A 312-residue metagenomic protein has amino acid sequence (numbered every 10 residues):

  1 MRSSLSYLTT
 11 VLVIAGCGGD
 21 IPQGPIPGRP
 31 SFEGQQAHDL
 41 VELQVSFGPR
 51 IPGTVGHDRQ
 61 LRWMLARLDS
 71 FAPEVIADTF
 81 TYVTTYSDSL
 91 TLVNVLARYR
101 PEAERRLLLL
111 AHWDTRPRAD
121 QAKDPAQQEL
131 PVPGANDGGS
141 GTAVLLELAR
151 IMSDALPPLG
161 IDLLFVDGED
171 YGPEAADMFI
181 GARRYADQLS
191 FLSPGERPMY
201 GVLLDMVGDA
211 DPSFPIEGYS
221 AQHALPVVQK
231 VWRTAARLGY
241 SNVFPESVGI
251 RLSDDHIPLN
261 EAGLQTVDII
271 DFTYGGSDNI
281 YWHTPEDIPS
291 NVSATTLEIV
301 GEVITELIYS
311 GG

Functional and structural regions predicted by a protein language model:
V13-G16: C-terminal motif of bacterial Sec signal peptides marking the signal peptidase cleavage site
Q23, L43-E102: A non-catalytic alpha/beta surface segment that caps or lines the substrate-entry region of metallo-dependent hydrolase
P25-S31, S46-G56, Y82-Y86, Q128-G139 (+5 more regions): Second-shell loop/turn segments in exported
G34-F47, F71, S87-S89, V93-S153 (+2 more regions): Catalytic-core environment of secreted peptidases
Q36-S46, R59, W63-S70, V75 (+9 more regions): Extracytoplasmic/secreted proteins, especially bacterial periplasmic and envelope-associated proteins
R50-P52, T81-V83, P101-A103, W113-P117 (+4 more regions): Solvent-exposed loop/turn segments at secondary-structure junctions within structured extracellular/periplasmic domains
A77, Y200, D209-G312: Active-site-adjacent substrate-binding region of metalloamidase/peptidase-like peptide-processing proteins
E129-P226, R251, D255: Acidic/histidine-rich catalytic neighborhood of metal-dependent amide-processing enzymes
